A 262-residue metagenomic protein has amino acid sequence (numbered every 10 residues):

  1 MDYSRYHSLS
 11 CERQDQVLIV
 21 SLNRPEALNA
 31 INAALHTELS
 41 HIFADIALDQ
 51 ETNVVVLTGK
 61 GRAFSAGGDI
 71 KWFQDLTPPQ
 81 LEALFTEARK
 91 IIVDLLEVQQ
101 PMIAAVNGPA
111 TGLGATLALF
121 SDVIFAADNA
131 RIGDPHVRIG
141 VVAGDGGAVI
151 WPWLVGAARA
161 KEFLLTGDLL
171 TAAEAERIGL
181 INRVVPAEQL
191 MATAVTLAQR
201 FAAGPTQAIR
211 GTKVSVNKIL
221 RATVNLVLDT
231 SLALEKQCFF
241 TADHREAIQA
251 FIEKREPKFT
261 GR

Functional and structural regions predicted by a protein language model:
M1-K60, V93: Conserved CoA-thioester-binding segment of acyl-CoA-metabolizing enzymes
Y3, L48-E51, G59-D94, A110 (+2 more regions): Glycine- (often His-adjacent) and acidic-residue-rich active-site loop that binds/positions the CoA thioester
V17-S21, V56-T58, T77, I103-A105 (+1 more regions): Structural motif
V20, R24, L39, L57 (+7 more regions): Terminal peptide-recognition signature
R24, D49, G204-P205, K254: Short loop-to-helix capping motifs
D94-I209, L232, F240-T241, E246-Q249 (+2 more regions): Crotonase-fold acyl-CoA enzyme core
K213-A222: Short, charged, surface-exposed hinge/linker loops at domain edges that act as mobile lids or interdomain connectors
